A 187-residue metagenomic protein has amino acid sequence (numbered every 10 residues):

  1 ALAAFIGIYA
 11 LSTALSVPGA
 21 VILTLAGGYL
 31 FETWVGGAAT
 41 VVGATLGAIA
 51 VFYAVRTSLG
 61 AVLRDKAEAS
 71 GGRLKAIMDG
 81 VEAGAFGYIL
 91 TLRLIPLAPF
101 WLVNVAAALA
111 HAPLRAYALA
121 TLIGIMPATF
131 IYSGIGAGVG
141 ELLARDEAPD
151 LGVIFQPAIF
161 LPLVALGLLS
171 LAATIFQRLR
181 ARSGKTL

Functional and structural regions predicted by a protein language model:
A1-I8, A44-N104, L109-L114, V139-I154 (+1 more regions): Membrane-interfacial helix-loop-helix
L2-I6, I22, A26, W34-V41 (+3 more regions): Hydrophobic alpha-helical transmembrane segments
Y9-A38, L97-N104, R115, I125-I131: Transmembrane helix boundary and interhelical junction motifs in multipass membrane proteins
L11-A14, T91-L94, L163: Hydrophobic alpha-helical transmembrane segments of multi-pass membrane proteins
W34-A38, V42, V51-T57, I131-I135: Juxtamembrane membrane-interface segments at transmembrane alpha-helix termini
A120-I125, V153-L166: Pore-lining and gate-forming transmembrane alpha-helices of multi-pass membrane transport proteins
I123-E141: Juxtamembrane non-transmembrane "cap" segments at the membrane-aqueous interface of multi-pass membrane proteins
